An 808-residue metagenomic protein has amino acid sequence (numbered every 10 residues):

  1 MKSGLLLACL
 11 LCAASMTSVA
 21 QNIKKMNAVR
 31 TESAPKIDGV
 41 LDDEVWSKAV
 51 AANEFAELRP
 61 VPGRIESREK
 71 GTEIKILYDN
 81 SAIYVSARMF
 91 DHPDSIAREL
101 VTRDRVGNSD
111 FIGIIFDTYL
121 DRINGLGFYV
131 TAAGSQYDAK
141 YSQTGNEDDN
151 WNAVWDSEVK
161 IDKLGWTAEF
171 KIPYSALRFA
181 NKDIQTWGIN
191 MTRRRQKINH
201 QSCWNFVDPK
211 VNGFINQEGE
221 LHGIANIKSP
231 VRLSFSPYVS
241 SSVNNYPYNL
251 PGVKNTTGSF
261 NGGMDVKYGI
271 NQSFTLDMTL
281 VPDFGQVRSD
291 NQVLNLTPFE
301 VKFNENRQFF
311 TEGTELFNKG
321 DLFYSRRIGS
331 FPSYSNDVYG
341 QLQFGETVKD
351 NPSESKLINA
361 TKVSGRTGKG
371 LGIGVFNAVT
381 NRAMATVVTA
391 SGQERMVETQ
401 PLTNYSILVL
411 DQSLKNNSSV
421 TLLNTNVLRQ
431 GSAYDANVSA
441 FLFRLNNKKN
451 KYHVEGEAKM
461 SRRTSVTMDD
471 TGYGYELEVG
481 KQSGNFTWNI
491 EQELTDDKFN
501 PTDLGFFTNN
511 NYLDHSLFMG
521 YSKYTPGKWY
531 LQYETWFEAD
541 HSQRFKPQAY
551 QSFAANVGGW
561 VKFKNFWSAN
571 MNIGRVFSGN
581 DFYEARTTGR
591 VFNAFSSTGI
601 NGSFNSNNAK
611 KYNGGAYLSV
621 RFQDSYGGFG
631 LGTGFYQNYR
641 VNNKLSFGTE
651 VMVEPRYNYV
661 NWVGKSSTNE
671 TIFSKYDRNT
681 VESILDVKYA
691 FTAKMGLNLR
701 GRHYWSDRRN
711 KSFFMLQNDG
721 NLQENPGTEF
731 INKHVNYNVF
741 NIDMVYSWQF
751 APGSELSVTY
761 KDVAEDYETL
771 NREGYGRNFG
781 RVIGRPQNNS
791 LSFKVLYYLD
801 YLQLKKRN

Functional and structural regions predicted by a protein language model:
M1-K24: Bacterial Sec-dependent N-terminal signal peptides
Q21-D411, T421-L422, R785: Structural preference for beta-rich elements and adjacent junctions enriched in aromatics
F206-S229, A383-K449, K481, W567-A609 (+2 more regions): Outer-membrane beta-barrel transmembrane domain signature of Gram-negative proteins, especially the mid-to-C-terminal
P237, F260-V266, F274, L280 (+8 more regions): Extended, hydrophobic alpha-helical segments in both membrane/secreted and soluble proteins
G252, G263-D265, L280-G285, N424-Q430 (+3 more regions): Conserved short loop/turn motifs at secondary-structure junctions
V253-K254, T297, N351, E394-P401 (+7 more regions): Alpha-helix capping and helix-loop boundary segments enriched in small/acidic/polar residues
T275-D277, V281, S289-D290, F299-E300 (+5 more regions): Extended, well-ordered alpha-helical scaffold/bundle regions in very large, multi-domain proteins
K356-I358, S364, A436, K449-N808: Exposed, low-structure sequence patches enriched in small/polar residues
